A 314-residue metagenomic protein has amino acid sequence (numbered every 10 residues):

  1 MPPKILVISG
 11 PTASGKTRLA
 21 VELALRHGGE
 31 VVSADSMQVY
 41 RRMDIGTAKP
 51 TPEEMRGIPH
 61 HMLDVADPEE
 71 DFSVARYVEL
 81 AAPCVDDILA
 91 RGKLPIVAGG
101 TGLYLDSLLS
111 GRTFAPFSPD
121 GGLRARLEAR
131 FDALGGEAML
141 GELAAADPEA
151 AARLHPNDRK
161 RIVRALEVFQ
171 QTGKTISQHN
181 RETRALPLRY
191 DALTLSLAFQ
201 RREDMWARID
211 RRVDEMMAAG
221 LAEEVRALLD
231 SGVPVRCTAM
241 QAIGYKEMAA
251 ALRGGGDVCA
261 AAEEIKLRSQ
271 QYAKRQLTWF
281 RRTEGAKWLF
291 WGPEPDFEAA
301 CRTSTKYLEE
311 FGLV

Functional and structural regions predicted by a protein language model:
M1-V314: Phosphate/pyrophosphate-binding catalytic cores of soluble transferases and nucleic-acid-acting enzymes
